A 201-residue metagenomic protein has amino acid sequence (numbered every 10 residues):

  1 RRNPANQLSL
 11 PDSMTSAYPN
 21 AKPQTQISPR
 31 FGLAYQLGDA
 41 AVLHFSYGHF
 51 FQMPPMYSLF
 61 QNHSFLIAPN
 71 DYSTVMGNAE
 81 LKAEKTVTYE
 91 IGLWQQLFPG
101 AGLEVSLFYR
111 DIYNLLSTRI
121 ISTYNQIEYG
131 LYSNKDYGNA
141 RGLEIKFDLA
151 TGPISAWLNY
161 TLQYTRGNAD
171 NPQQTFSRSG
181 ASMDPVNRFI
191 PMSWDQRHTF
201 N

Functional and structural regions predicted by a protein language model:
R1, A34, V42-H44, Y57 (+3 more regions): Residue-level detector of the transmembrane beta-barrel scaffold of outer-membrane proteins
R1-G38, S64, D71: Signature of Gram-negative outer-membrane beta-barrel scaffolds
R2-Q7, Q52-S58, A68, I112-T118 (+1 more regions): Outer-membrane beta-barrel proteins
N6-M14, S64-T74, I120-Y129, T175-P185: Flexible, solvent-exposed coil segments and beta strand-coil junctions, predominantly the extracellular/periplasmic
Q24-Q26, T74, E84-T86, G138-A140 (+1 more regions): Membrane-spanning beta-strands of outer-membrane beta-barrel proteins
T25, Y35-Q36, H49, A83 (+3 more regions): Residue-level signature of outer-membrane beta-barrel architecture
Q36, H44, G48, Q52-P54 (+3 more regions): Membrane-embedded beta-barrel scaffold of Gram-negative outer-membrane proteins
F108-I112, L116, I127-N201: Gram-negative outer-membrane beta-barrel transporters
